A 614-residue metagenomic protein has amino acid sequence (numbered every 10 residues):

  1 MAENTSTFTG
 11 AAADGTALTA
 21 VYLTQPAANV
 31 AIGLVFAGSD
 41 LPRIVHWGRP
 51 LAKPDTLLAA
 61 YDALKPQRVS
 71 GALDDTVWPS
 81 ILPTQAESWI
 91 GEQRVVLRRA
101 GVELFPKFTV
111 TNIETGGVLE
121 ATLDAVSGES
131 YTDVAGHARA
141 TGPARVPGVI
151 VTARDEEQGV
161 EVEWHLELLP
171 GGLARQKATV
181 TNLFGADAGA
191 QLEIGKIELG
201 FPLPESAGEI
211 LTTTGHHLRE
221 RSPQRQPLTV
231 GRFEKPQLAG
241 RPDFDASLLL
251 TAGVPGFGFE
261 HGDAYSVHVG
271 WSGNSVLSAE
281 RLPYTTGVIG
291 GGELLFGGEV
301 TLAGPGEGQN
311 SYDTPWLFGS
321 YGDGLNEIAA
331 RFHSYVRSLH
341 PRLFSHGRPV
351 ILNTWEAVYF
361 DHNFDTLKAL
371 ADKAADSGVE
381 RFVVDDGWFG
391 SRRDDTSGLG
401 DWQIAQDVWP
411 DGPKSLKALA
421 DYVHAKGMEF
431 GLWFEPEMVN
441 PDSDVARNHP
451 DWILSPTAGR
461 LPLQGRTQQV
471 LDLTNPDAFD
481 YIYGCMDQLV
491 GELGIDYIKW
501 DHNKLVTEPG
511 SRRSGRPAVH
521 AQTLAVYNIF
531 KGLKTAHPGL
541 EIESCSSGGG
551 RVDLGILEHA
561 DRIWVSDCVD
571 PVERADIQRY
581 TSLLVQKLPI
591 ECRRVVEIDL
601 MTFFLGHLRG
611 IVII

Functional and structural regions predicted by a protein language model:
N4-A11, L18-T24, A28-T285: Polysaccharide-binding surfaces and accessory modules of carbohydrate-active proteins
A27, A178, Q309, L352 (+6 more regions): Conserved, mostly hydrophobic/aromatic
A27, E103-V110, A121, L302-G322: Short Pro-Gly-centered flexible turn/kink motifs
V30, S320-P349, E356: Terminal connector regions
V288-G298: Short, structured beta-strand/loop micro-motifs enriched in basic residues and often containing a Trp
Q309, K373-S377, A405, L419-E429 (+3 more regions): Carbohydrate-binding surfaces of carbohydrate-active enzymes
L343-G484, Y497: Aromatic-lined carbohydrate-binding/catalytic grooves of carbohydrate-active enzymes
W409-S415, R447-E597: Active-site neighborhood of glycoside hydrolase catalytic domains
